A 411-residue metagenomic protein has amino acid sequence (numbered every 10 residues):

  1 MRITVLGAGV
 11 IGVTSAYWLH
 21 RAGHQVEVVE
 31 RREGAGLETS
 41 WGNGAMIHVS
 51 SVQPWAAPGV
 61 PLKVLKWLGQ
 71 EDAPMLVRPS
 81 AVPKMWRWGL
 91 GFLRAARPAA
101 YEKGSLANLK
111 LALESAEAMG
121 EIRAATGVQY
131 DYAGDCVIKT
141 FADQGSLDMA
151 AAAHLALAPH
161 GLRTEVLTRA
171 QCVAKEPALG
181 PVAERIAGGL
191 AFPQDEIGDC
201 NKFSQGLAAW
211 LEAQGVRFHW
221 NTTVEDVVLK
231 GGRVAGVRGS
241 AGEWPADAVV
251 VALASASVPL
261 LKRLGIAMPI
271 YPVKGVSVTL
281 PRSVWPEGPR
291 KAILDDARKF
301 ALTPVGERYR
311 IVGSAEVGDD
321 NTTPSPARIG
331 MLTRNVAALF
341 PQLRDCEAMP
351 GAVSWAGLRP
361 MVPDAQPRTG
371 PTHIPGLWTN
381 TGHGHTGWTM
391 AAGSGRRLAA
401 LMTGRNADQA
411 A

Functional and structural regions predicted by a protein language model:
R2-V28: N-terminal Rossmann-like FAD-binding beta1-loop-alpha1 element of flavoenzymes
I11, V166, L179, L229-K230 (+1 more regions): C-terminal lid/capping helical subdomain adjacent to the catalytic/cofactor pocket in oxidative enzymes
R21-W41: Glycine-rich FAD pyrophosphate-binding loop
G42-R169: Dinucleotide-binding Rossmann-like beta1-alpha1 core, especially the glycine-rich loop that anchors the ADP
N43-M46, S51, W55-A95, G180 (+2 more regions): Active-site substrate-recognition segment that forms the wall of the catalytic cavity or substrate channel
K103-A116, K139-M149, L190-A209, T323-M331 (+1 more regions): Short beta-strand to alpha-helix junction loop
D148-H160, G180-D247: Helical element adjacent to the flavin cofactor pocket in flavoenzyme catalytic cores
